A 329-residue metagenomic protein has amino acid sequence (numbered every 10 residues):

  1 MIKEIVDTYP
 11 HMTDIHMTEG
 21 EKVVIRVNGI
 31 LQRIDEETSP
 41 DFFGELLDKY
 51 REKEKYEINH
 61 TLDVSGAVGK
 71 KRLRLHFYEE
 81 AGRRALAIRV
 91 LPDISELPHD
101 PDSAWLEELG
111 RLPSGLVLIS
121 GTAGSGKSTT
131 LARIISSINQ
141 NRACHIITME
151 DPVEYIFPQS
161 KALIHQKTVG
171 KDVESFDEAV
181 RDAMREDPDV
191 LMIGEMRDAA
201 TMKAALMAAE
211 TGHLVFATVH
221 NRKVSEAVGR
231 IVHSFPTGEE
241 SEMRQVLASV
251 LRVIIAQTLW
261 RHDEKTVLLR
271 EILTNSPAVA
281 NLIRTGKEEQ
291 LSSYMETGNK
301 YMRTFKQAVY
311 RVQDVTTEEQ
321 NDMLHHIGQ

Functional and structural regions predicted by a protein language model:
M1-Q329: Short, flexible helix-loop junctions that flank or precede catalytic/ligand sites
